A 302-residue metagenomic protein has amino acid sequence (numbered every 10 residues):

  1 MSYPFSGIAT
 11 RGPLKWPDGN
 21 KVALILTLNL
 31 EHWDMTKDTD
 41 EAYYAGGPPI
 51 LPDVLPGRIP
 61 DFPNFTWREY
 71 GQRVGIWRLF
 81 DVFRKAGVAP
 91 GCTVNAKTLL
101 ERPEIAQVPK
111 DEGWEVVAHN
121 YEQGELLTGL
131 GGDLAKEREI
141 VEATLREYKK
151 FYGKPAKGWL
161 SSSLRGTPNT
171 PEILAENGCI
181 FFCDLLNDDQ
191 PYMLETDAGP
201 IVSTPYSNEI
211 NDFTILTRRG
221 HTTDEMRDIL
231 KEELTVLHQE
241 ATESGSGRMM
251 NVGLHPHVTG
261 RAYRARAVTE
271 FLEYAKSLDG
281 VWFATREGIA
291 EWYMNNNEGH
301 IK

Functional and structural regions predicted by a protein language model:
M1-V202, R227-V252, V258-K302: Catalytic alpha-helical scaffold of carbohydrate-active enzymes acting on polysaccharides/glycoconjugates
P205-H238: A conserved mid-domain beta-alpha-beta active-site/ligand-binding segment of alpha/beta enzyme cores
